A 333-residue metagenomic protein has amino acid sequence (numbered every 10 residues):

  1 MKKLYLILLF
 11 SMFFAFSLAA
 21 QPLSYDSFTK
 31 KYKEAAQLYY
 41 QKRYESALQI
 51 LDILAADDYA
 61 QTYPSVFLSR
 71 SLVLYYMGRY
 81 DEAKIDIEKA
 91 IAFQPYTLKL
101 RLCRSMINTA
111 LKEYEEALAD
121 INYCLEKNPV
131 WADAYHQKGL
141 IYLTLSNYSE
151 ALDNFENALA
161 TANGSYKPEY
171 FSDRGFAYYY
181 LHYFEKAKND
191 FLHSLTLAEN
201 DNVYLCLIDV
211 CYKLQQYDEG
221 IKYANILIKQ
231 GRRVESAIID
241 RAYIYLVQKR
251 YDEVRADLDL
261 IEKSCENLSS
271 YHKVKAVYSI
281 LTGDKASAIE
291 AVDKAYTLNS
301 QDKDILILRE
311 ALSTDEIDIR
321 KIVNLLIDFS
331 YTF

Functional and structural regions predicted by a protein language model:
L18-S65, S69, Y76, I317-F333: N-terminal leader/linker segments that initiate helical-solenoid repeat arrays
Y40-Q41, Y76, A110-L111, T144-L145 (+5 more regions): Register position in tetratricopeptide repeats
D57-Y59, F93, K127, T161-N163 (+4 more regions): Structural marker of alpha-solenoid helical repeat scaffolds
Q61-Y63, T97, W131, S165-K167 (+4 more regions): Residue-level recognition of tetratricopeptide repeat
I289-E290, T297-F333: Terminal, low-structured helical/coil segments at or just beyond the last alpha-helical repeat
